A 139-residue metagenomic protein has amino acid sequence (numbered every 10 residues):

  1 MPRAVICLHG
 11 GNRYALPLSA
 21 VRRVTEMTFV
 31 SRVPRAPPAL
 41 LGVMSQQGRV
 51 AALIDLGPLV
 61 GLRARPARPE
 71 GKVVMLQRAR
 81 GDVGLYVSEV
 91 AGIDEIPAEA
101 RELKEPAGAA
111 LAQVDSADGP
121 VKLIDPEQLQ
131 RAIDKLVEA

Functional and structural regions predicted by a protein language model:
M1-A139: An acidic, low-aromatic, low-complexity terminal/linker signal
